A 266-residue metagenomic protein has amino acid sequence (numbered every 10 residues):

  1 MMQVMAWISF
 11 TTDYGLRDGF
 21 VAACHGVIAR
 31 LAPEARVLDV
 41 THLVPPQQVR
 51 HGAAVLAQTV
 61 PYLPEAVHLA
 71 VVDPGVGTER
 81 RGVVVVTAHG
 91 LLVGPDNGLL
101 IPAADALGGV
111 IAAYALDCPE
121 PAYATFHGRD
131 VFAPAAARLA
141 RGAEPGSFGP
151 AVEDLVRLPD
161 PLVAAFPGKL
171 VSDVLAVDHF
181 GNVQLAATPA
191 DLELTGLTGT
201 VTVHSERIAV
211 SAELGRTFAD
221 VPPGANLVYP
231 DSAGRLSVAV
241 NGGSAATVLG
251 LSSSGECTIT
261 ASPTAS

Functional and structural regions predicted by a protein language model:
M2-E79: N-terminal glycine-/serine-/threonine-rich phosphate-binding loop
A6-S9, A35-L38, A66-L69, G82-V84 (+10 more regions): Structural motif
W7, L31-E34, H51, Y62-V72 (+1 more regions): Active-site histidine-anchored catalytic micro-motif
T12-Y14, V40, V71-P74, A88 (+9 more regions): Fold-independent oxyanion-binding glycine-rich loops and adjacent beta-strand/coil segments at enzyme active sites
G19, A23, A32, Q47 (+5 more regions): Conserved active-site and cofactor/substrate-binding residues in soluble primary-metabolism enzymes
A122-A187, D191-G196: Anionic-ligand-binding alpha/beta catalytic cores of soluble enzymes and soluble regulatory domains that recognize
Q184-G250: A conserved acidic, glycine/proline-rich C-terminal tail/linker
V248, S253-S266: Pepsin/retropepsin-fold aspartyl endopeptidases
